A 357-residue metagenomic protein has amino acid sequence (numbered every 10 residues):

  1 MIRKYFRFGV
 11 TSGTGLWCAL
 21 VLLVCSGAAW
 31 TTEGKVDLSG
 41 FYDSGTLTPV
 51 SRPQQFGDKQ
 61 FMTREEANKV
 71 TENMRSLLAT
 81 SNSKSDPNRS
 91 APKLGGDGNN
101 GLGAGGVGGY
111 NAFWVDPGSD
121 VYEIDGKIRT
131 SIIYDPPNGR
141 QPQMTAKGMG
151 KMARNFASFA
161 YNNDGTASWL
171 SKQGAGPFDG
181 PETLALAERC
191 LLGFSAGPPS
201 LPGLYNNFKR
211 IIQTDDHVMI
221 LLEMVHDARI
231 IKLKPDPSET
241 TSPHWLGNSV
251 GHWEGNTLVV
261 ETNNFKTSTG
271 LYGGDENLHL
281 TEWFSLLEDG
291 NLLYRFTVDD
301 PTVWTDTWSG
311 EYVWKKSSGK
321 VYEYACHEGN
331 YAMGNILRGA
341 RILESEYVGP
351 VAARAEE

Functional and structural regions predicted by a protein language model:
M1-G13: N-terminal secretory signal peptides that target proteins for export/translocation
I2, W30-E357: PEST-like low-complexity, intrinsically disordered acidic/proline/serine-rich tracts that flank trafficking/processing
G15-L23: Hydrophobic helical h-region of N-terminal Sec-dependent signal peptides in bacterial secretory/periplasmic proteins
V24-A29: N-terminal signal peptide c-region/cleavage motif recognized by signal peptidases
